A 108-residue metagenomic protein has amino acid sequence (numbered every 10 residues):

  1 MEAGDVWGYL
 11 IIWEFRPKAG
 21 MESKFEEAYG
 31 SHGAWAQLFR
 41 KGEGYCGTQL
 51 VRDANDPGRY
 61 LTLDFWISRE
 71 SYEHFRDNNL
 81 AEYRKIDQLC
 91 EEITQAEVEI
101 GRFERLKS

Functional and structural regions predicted by a protein language model:
M1-L10, C46-R59, R84-S108: Glycine-rich beta-strand-turn "strand-cap" elements at beta-sheet edges
Y9-R16, G47-D77: Short, well-ordered beta-strand segments in beta-rich or mixed alpha/beta enzyme and ligand-binding folds
R16-Y29: Short, surface-exposed ligand-recognition loops at beta-strand->loop->(often short) alpha-helix junctions that present
P17-A19, S68, E104-K107: Non-catalytic surface loops within mature trypsin-like serine protease
G30-C46, F65-I100: An amphipathic, aromatic/His-enriched active-site/gating alpha helix that lines ligand/cofactor pockets
